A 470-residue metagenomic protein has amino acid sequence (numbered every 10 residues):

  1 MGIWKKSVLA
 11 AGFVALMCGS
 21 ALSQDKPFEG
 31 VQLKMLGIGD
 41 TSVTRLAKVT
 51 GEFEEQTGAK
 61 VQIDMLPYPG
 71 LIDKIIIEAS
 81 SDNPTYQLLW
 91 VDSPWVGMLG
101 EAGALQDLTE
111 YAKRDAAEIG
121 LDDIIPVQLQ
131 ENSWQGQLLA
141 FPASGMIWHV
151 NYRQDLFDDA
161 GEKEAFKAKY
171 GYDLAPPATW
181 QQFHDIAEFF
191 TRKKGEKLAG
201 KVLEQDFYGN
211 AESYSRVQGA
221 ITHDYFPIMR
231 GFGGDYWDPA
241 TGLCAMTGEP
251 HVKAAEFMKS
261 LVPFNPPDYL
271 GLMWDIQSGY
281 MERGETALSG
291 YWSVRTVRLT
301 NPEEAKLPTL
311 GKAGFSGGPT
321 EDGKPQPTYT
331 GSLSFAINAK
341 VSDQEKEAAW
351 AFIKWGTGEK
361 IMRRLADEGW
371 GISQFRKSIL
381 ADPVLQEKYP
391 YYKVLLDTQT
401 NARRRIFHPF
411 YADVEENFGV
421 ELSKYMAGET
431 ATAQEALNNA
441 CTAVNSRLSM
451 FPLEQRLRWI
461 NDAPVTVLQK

Functional and structural regions predicted by a protein language model:
D25-P27, S93-H149, D158, Q181 (+6 more regions): Hinge/lid segment of periplasmic solute-binding proteins
E29-D40, A59-D64, Q87-L88, N210 (+1 more regions): Short, well-ordered beta-strand elements
K48-V127, S133, Q137-A140, A160-G161 (+5 more regions): Extracytoplasmic "Venus flytrap"/periplasmic binding protein-like
S80, G136, L156, V252 (+5 more regions): Extracytoplasmic/periplasmic substrate-recognition and gating elements
S93-A104, T109, P126-Y172, H184 (+4 more regions): Periplasmic solute-binding protein
T109-I124, E164-P176, V202-L203, E212-G219 (+6 more regions): Short, solvent-exposed loop/beta-turn-alpha elements that line the ligand-binding surface or hinge of extracytoplasmic
Q182-F190, D224-G271, G314, G318: Glycine-centered hinge/linker elements that transmit conformational signals in sensory and ligand-binding systems
L310-T320, D367-V420, K424-Y425, L453-K470: Long, aromatic- and glycine/proline-rich binding clefts that accommodate carbohydrate-like moieties
